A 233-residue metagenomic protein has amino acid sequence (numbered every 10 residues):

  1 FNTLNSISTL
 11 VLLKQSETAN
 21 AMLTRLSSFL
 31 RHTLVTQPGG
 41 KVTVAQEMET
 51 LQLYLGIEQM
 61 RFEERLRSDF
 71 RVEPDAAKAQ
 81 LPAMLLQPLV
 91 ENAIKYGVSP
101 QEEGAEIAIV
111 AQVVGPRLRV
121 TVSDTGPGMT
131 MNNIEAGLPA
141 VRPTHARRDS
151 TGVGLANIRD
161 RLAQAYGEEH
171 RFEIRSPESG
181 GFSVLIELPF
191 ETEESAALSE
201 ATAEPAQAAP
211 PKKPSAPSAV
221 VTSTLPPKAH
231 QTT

Functional and structural regions predicted by a protein language model:
F1-R175, F182-L185: Two-component histidine phosphotransfer core
S176-T233: C-terminal end segment of the histidine kinase catalytic
